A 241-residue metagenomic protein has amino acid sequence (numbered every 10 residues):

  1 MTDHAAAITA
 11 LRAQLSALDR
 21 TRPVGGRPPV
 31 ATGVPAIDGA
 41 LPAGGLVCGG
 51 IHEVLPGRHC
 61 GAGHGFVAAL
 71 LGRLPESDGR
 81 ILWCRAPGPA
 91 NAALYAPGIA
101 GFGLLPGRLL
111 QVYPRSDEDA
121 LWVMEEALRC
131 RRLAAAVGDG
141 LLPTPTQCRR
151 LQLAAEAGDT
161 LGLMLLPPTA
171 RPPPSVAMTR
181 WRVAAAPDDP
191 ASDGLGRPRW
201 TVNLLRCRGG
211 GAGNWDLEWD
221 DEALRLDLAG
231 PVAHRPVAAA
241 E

Functional and structural regions predicted by a protein language model:
M1-W83, A92, G98-P106, R206-G210 (+4 more regions): Detector for small/aliphatic-rich hydrophobic stretches
L46-V47, L128-C130, E156, G194-G196: Solvent-exposed alpha-helices and their adjacent loops that cap or buttress functional pockets in soluble metabolic
I51-E53, Q111, R180: Conserved beta-strand scaffold positions in the cores of enzyme catalytic domains, especially in NTP/NDP-utilizing
H52, L133-G138, G162: Generic beta-sheet signal
D78-A134, L141, P145-R149, A154-G158: Conserved nucleotide-cofactor-binding alpha/beta core module
C84, L163-P167: Generic beta-sheet signal
L128-V137, A184-P190: A polyampholytic, Gly/Pro-enriched intrinsically disordered region
P167-A223, D227-P231, A238: Phosphate-binding/switch region of NTP-binding enzymes
